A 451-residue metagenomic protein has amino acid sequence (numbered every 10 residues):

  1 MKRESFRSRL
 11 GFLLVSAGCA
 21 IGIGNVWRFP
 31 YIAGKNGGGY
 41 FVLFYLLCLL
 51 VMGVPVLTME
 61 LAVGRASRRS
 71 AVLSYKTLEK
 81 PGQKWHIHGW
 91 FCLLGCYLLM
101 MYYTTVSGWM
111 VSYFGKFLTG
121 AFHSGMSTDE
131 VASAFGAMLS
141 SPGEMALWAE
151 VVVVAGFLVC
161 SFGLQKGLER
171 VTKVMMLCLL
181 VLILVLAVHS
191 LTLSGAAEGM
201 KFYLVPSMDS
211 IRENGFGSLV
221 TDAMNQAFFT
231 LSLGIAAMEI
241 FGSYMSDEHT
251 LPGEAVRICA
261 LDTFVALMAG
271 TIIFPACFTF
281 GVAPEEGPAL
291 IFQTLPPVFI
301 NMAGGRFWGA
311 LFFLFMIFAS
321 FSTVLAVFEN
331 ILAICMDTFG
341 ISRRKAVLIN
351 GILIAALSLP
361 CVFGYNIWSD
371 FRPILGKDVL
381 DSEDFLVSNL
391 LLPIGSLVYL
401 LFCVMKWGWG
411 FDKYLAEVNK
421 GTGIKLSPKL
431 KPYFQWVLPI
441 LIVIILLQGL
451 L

Functional and structural regions predicted by a protein language model:
M1-W27, V56-L61, R65-I87, S246-T250 (+1 more regions): Membrane-interface "cap" regions at the ends of multi-pass membrane proteins
K2-F6, E169, K173-F321, L325 (+1 more regions): Membrane-embedded translocation segments of transport machinery
R3, S107-S140, Y244-E248, G253 (+6 more regions): Helix-loop-helix connectors at the membrane interface of multi-pass transporters/channels
R3-E4, I32-N36, A66-F91, T104-Q165 (+5 more regions): Inter-helical loop and helix-membrane interface segments of multi-pass membrane transporters/permeases
S5, G11-L13, C19, A146-L147 (+5 more regions): Loop-to-transmembrane helix boundary motifs in multi-pass membrane proteins
G11-C48, A236-G242, G253-V256, A260-L261: Transmembrane helix-boundary motif of multi-pass solute transporters/channels
I32-N36, K84-M100, G136-S140, V151-M175 (+3 more regions): Membrane-water interface regions at transmembrane-helix termini and the short interhelical loops of multi-pass membrane
H88, F339-G351, S382-I442: C-terminal membrane-solvent junction of multi-pass transporters and transport-like membrane proteins
